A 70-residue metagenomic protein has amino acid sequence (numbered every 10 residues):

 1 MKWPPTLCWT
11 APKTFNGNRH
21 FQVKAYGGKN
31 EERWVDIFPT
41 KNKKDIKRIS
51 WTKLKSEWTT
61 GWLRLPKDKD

Functional and structural regions predicted by a protein language model:
M1-K13: Short coil-to-beta transition motif at edge beta-strands of beta-rich domains
P12-Q22: Short coil-to-beta-strand transition motifs
N18-H20, E32, K43-K47: Short, mixed charged/polar active-site loops that provide acid/base catalysis or chelate metal/phosphate cofactors
Y26-R33: Short, conserved beta-turn/loop elements at beta-strand boundaries and strand-helix junctions
G28, T40-N42: Short coil/turn motifs at secondary-structure junctions
W34-P39: SH3/SH3-like beta-barrel fold
N42-D70: Intrinsically disordered, low-complexity, charged/polar segments
